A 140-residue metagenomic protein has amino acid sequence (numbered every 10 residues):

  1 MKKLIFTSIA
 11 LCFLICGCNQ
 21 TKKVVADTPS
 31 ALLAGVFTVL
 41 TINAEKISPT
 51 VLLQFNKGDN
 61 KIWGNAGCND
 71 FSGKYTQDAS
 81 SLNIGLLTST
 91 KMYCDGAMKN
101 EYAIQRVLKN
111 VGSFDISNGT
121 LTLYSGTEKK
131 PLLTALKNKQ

Functional and structural regions predicted by a protein language model:
M1-P29: Bacterial Sec-dependent N-terminal signal peptides
C18-Q140: Lipid interaction determinants
